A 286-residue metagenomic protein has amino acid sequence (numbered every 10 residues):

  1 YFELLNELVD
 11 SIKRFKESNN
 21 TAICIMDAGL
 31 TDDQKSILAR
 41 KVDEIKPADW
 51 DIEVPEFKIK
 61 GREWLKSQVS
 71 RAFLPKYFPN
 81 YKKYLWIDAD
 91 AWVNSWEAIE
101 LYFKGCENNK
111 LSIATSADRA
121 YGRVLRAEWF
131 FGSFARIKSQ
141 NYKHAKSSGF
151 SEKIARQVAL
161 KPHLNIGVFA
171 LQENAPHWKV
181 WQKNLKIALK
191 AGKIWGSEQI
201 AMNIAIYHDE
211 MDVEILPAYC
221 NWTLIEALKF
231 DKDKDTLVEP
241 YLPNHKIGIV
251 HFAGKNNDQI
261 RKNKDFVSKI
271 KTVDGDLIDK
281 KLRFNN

Functional and structural regions predicted by a protein language model:
Y1-N286: Glycosyltransferase catalytic domains, chiefly GT-A lineage
